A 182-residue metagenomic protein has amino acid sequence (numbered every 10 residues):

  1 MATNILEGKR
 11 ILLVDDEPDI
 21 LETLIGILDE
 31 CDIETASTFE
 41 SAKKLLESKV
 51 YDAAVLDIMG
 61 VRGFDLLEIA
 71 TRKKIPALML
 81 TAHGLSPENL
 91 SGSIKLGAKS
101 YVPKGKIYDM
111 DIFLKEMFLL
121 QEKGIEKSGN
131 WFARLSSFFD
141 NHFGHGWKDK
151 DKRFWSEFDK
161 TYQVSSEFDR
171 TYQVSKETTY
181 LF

Functional and structural regions predicted by a protein language model:
G8: Phosphate-coordination loops involved in phosphoryl transfer and adenosine-cofactor binding
L13-E17: Acidic di-acidic motifs
P18, T35-A53, V61: Acidic, metal-coordinating helix/loop segments flanking the phosphotransfer/catalytic sites of two-component signaling
P18-T35: Two-component/phosphorelay signaling modules centered on CheY-like receiver
D32-E34, P76, S100: Conserved beta-strand segments of alpha/beta enzyme cores
V55, M59, L67-A70, K74-E88: A short, hydrophobic beta-strand element within the central beta-sheet of small alpha/beta folds
D65, R72, G84-E116: Alpha4 helix (beta4-alpha4-beta5 surface) of REC/receiver domains from two-component response regulators
L119-F182: C-terminal output/effector regions of signal-responsive regulators
